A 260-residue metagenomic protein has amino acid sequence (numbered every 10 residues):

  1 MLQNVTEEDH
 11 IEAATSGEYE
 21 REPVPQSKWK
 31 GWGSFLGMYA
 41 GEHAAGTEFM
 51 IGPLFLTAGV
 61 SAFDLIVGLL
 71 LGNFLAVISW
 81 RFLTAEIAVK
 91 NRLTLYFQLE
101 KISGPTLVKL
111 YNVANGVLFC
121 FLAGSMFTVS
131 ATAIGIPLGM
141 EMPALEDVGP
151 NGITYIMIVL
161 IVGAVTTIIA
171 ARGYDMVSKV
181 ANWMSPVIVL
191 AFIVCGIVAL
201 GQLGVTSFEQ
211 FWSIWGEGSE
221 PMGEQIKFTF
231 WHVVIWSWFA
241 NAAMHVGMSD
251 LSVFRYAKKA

Functional and structural regions predicted by a protein language model:
M1-D64, F192, Q202, F228-I235 (+1 more regions): Membrane-interface "cap" regions at the ends of multi-pass membrane proteins
L2, L69-I102, N112-F127: Juxtamembrane transmembrane-helix boundary signature
S16-E18, I51, F82-L83, V165 (+4 more regions): Juxtamembrane interface elements at the cytosolic ends of transmembrane helices in multi-pass membrane proteins
K28-M38, L71, L75, P105-V117 (+2 more regions): Select transmembrane alpha-helical segments in multipass membrane proteins
L56-G59, A85-E86, I102, L110 (+4 more regions): Membrane-water interface regions at transmembrane-helix termini and the short interhelical loops of multi-pass membrane
V108-E146: Hydrophobic transmembrane alpha-helices that form the core helical bundles of multi-pass secondary transporters
F127, A131-I136, V187-S219, I235 (+1 more regions): Hydrophobic alpha-helical segments and their helix-loop junctions in multi-pass secondary transporters
M140-R172, P186-G196, I235, F239-S249: Transmembrane alpha-helical segments of multi-pass small-molecule transport proteins
